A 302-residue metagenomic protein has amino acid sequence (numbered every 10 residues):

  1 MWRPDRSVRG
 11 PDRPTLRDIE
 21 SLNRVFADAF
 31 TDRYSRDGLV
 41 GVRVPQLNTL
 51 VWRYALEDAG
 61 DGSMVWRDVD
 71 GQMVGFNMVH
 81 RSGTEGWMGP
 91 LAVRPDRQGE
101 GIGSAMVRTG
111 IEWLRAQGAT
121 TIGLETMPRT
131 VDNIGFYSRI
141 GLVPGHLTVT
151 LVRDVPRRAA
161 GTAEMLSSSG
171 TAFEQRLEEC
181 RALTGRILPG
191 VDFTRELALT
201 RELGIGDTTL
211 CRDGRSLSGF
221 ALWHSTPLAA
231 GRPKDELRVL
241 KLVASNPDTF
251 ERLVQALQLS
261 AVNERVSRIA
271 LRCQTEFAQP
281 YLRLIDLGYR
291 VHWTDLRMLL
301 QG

Functional and structural regions predicted by a protein language model:
L22, R139-L237: Amide-forming acyltransferase catalytic core, primarily the GNAT-like/NAT-type and related acyltransferase folds
F26-M78, R186-L210: Active-site rim helix/loop that mediates acceptor-substrate recognition in acyltransferases
S63-V65, G71-H80, W87-A92, L210 (+2 more regions): Conserved beta-strand in the GNAT
T84-D96, G231-P247: Conserved acetyl-CoA binding element of GNAT-fold acetyltransferases
M88, L114-R129, N263-Q274: Conserved GNAT acetyl-CoA-binding A-motif
P90-V93, G99-A116, T121, G135-R139 (+1 more regions): Conserved acetyl-CoA-binding loop-helix of GNAT-fold acetyltransferases
G123-T126, V143-P156, R290-G302: Conserved catalytic-core motifs of GNAT/GCN5-like acyltransferases
N133-S138, L142, L282-D286: Conserved active-site tyrosine of GNAT-family acetyltransferases
